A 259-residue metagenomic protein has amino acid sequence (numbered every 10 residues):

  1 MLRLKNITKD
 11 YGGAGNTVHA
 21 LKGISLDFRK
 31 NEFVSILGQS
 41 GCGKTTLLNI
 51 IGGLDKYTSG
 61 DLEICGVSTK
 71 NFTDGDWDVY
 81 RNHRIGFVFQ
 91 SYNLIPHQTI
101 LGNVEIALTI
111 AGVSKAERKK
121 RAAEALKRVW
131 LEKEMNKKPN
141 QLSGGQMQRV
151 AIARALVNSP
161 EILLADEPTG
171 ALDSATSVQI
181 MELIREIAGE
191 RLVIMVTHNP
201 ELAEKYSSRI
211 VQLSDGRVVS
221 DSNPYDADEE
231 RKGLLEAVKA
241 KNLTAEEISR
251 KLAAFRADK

Functional and structural regions predicted by a protein language model:
L2-A203, S207, Q212-L213: ABC family nucleotide-binding domain
Y11, K56, K137, S222 (+2 more regions): Short linear motifs in intrinsically disordered/low-complexity regions
R121, A151, L243, E247-R250: N-terminal functional modules and adjacent low-complexity/disordered segments of proteins
R217-T244: Conserved beta-strand-loop-alpha-helix hinge in the C-terminal portion of ABC ATPase nucleotide-binding domains
I248-K259: Non-catalytic connector elements of ABC transporters
